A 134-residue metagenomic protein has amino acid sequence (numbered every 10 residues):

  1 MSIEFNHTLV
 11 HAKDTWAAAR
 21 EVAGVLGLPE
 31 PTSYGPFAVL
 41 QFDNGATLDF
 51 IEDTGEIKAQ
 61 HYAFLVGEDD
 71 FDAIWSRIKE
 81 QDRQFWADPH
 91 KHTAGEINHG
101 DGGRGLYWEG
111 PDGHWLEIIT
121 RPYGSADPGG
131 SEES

Functional and structural regions predicted by a protein language model:
M1-A17, H61-Y62, P122-S134: N-terminal beta-strand motif that seeds the catalytic metal site of vicinal oxygen chelate
S2, L9-L48, E52-G55: Core segments of cupin and vicinal oxygen chelate
S2-E4, G55-A59, H99-G100: Short glycine-enriched loop/turn motifs at secondary-structure junctions
N6, L26, P36, Q60 (+1 more regions): Residue-level marker for the onset of beta-strands and adjacent loop->beta junctions in well-ordered domains
W16, F64-W115, Y123, G129: Vicinal oxygen chelate
V22, W75, T120: Short, flexible helix/strand-to-coil boundary loops that buttress conserved ligand/catalytic motifs in alpha/beta
P31-S33, D88, I118: Residue-level detector of high-confidence beta-strand sites
L48-I51, Y107, L116-I119: Conserved beta-strand in the GNAT
